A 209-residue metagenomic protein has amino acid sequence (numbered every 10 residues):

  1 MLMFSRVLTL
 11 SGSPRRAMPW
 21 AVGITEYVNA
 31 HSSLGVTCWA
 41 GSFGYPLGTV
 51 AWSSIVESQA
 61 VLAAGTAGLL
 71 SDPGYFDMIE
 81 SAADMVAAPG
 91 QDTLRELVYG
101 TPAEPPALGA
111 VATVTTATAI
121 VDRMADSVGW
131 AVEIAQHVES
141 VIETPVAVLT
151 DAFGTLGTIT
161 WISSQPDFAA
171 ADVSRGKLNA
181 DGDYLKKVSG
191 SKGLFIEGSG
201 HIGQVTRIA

Functional and structural regions predicted by a protein language model:
M1-K186, G190-A209: Short S/T/G/P-rich N-terminal loop/turn motif that feeds into the first structured element of a domain
